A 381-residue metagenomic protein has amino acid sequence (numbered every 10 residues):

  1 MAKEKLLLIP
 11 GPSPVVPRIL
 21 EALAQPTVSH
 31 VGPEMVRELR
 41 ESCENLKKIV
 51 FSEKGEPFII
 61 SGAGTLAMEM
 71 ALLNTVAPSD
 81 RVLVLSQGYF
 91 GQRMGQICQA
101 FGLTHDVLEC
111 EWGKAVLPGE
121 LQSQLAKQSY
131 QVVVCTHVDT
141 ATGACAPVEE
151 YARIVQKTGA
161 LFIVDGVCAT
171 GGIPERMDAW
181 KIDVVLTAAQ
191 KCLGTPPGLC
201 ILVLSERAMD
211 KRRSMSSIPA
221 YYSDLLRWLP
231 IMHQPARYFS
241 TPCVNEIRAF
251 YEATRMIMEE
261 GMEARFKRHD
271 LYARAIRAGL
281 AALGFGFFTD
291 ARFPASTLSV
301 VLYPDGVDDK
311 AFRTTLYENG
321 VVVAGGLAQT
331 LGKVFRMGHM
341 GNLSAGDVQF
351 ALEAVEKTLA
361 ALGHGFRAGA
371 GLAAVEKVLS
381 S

Functional and structural regions predicted by a protein language model:
M1-K5, K333-S381: PLP-dependent enzyme catalytic core of the Aspartate aminotransferase-like
K3-S61, T65: A glycine-/small-polar-enriched, mobile loop at the entrance of the PLP active site in fold-type I
P14-V15, Q190-A282, S380-S381: Active-site C-terminal subdomain of aminotransferase-like
K54-L83, Q87, G91-G95: Conserved beta-loop-alpha segment that forms the PLP phosphate-binding cup at the N-terminus of a helix
A115-G171, V184: Active-site phosphate-binding strand-loop segment of PLP-dependent enzymes
D178-Q190, C200: Conserved active-site segment immediately N-terminal to the catalytic lysine that forms the internal aldimine
G286-E318: Conserved PLP-binding catalytic core of the aspartate aminotransferase-like
